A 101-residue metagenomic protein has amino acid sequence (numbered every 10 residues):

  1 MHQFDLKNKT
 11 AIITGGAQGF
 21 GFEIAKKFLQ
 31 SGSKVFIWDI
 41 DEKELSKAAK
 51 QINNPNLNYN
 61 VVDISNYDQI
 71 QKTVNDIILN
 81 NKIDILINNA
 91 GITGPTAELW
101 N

Functional and structural regions predicted by a protein language model:
Q3-F36: Canonical Rossmann dinucleotide-binding motif of NAD(H)/NADP(H)-dependent dehydrogenases/reductases, specifically
T10, K34, N58, K82-D84: Structural signature of beta-strand start/N-cap positions in the alpha/beta core of ABC transporter nucleotide-binding
T14-G15, I83-G91: Rossmann-fold scaffold of SDR-type NAD(P)-dependent oxidoreductases
S31-A48: Conserved glycine-rich Rossmann-like NAD(P)H-binding loop of the short-chain dehydrogenase/reductase
E42-K43, N60-T73: The beta1-alpha1 cofactor-binding region of Rossmann-like NAD(H)/NADP(H)-dependent oxidoreductases
A48-N54: Short, conserved SAM-binding/catalytic segment of Class I S-adenosyl-L-methionine-dependent methyltransferases
D76-N81: Glycine-rich phosphate-binding loop signature in dinucleotide/nucleotide-binding domains
T93-N101: Conserved mid-core segment of classical short-chain dehydrogenase/reductases
